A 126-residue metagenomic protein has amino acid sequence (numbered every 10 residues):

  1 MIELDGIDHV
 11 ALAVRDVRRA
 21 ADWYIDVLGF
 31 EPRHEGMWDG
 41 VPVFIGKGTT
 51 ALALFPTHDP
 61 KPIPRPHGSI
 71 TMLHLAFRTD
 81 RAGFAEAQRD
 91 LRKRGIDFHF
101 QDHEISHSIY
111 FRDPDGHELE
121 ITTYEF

Functional and structural regions predicted by a protein language model:
M1-E3, Q88-F126: Vicinal oxygen chelate
I2, A13-L52, P56: Core segments of cupin and vicinal oxygen chelate
G6-R15, V43-G46, I63-D90, I109-R112 (+1 more regions): Vicinal oxygen chelate
D22, D26, A85-K93: Replace "anionic and nucleotidyl ligands
F30, D59, I96-D97: Short beta-turn/strand-loop junction motif enriched in small, turn-promoting residues
H34-G36, I63-G68, F100-D102: Short histidine-centered beta-strand/loop micro-motifs that create catalytic or ligand/metal-coordination sites
T50, D59, Y124-F126: Residue-level signature for short turns and capping positions that connect secondary-structure elements
F55, D59-P64: A short, acidic/glycine-rich surface segment
